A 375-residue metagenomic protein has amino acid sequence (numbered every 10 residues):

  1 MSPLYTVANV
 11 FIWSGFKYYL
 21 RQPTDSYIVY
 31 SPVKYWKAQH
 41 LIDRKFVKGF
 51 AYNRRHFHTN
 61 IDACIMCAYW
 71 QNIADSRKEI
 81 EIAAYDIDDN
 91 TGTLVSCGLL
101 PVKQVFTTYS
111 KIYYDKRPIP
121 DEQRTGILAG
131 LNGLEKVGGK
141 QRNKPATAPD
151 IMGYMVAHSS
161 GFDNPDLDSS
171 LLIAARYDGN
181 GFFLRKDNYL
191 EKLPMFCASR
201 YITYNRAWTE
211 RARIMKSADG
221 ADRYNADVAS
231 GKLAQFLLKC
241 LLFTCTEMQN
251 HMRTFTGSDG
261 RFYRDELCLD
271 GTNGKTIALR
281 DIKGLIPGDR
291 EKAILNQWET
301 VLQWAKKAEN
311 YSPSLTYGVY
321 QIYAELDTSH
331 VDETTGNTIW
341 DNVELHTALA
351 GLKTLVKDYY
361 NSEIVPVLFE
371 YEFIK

Functional and structural regions predicted by a protein language model:
S2-R54: Conserved Class I SAM-dependent methyltransferase catalytic core
I28, I61-D62: Contiguous mid-protein beta-loop-alpha structural module that forms a pocket-lining wall or clamp of enzyme active
V29, Q39, K45-K48, A68 (+3 more regions): Generic low-polarity alpha-helical segments
K48-A51, C64-Y69, G153-M155, L172-A174: Ordered hydrophobic segments in well-structured contexts
F57: Polybasic (Lys/Arg-rich)
D62-I127: Flexible, glycine-/basic-rich loop-and-beta segments that form/coincide with the SAM-dependent methyltransferase
N132-K375: C-terminal target-recognition/interaction regions appended to catalytic cores
